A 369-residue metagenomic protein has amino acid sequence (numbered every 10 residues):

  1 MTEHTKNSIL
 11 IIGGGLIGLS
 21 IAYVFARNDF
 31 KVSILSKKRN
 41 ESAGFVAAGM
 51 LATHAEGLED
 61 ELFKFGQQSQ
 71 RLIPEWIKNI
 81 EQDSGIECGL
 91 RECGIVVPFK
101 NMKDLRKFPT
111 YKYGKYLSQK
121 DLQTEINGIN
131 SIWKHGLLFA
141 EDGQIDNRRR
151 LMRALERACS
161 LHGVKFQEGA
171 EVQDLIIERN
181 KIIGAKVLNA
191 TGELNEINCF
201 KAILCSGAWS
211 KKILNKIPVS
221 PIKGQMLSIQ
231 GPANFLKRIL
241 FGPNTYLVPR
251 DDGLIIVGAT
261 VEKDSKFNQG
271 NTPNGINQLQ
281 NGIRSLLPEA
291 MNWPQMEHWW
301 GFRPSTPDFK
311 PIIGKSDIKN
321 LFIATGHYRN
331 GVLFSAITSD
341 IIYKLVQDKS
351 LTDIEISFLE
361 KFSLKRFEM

Functional and structural regions predicted by a protein language model:
E3-G15: Beta1/beta-strand and adjacent pyrophosphate-binding region of the FAD-binding site in flavoprotein oxidoreductases
A26-F45: Glycine-rich FAD pyrophosphate-binding loop
F45, A233-K319: Active-site lid/adjacent beta-loop-alpha segment flanking the redox-cofactor pocket in flavoenzymes
M50-G128, K134, G282: Dinucleotide-binding Rossmann-like beta1-alpha1 core, especially the glycine-rich loop that anchors the ADP
G57-L58, I86-V96, Q119-H162, T260-K266 (+2 more regions): Helix-loop-beta segment of a Rossmann-like dinucleotide-binding subdomain
L138-E193, I197-F200, C205: Helical element adjacent to the flavin cofactor pocket in flavoenzyme catalytic cores
N189-F241, T272-P273, E289: Central helical "cap/lid" subdomain
W293-M369: C-terminal catalytic lobe of FAD-dependent flavoproteins
